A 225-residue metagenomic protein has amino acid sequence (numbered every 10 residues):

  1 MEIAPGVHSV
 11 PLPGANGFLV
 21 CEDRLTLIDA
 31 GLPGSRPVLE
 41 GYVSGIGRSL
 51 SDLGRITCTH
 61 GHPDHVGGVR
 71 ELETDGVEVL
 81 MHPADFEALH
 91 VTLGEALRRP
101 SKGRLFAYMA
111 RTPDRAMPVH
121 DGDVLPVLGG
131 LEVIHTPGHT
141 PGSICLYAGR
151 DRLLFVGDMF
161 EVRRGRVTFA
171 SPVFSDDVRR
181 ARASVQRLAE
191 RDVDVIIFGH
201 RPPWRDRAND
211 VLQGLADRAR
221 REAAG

Functional and structural regions predicted by a protein language model:
M1-I46, C145-D158, V162: Conserved beta-strand hairpin/beta-sheet module of binuclear metal-dependent hydrolase folds, prominently
H8-V10, D114-A116, H135-P137: Short Gly/Pro-enriched turn/cap motifs at secondary-structure boundaries
T26-I28, T57, V79, L153-F155 (+1 more regions): Residue-level marker for buried hydrophobic side chains located in beta-strands that build the well-ordered beta-sheet
L32-G34, E95, V124, G130-P137 (+2 more regions): Metallo-beta-lactamase
S35-P37, S44-D121, R221: Active-site HxH/HxHxD metal-binding segment of metal-dependent hydrolases
L39-Y42, G68, S184, V211 (+1 more regions): A general structural detector for well-ordered alpha-helical segments in enzyme core domains, enriched
V79-M81, V211-G225: Core catalytic region of metal-dependent phosphoesterases/phosphodiesterases, especially metallo-beta-lactamase-like
R104-T112, A170-R182, A223-G225: A short acidic, glycine-rich active-site loop that binds or catalyzes chemistry on phosphate/adenosine moieties
